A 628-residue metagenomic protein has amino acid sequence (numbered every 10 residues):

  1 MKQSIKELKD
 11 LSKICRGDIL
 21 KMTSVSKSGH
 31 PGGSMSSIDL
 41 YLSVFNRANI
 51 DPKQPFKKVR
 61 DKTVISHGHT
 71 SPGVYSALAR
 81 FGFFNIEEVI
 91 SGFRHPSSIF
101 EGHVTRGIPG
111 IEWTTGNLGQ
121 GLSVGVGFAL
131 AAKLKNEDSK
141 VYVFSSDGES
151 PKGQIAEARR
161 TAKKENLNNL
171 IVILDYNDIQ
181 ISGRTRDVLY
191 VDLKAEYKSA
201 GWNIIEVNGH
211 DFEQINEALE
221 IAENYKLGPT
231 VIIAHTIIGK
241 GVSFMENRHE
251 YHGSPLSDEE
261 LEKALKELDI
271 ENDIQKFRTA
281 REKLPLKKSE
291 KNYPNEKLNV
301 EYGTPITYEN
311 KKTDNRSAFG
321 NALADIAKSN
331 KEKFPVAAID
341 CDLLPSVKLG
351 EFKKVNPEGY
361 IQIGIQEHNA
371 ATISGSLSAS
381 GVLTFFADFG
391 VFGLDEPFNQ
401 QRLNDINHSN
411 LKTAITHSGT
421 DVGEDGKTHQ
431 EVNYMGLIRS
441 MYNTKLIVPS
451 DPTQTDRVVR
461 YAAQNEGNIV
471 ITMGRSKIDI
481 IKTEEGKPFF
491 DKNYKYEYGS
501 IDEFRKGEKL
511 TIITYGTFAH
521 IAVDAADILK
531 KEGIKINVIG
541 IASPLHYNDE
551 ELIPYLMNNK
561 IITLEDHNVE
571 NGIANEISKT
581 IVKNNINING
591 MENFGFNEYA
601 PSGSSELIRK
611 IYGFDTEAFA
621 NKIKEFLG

Functional and structural regions predicted by a protein language model:
M1-S139, K276-T472, S476-I478, A618: Thiamine diphosphate
K9, H95-G107, I111, Q120 (+7 more regions): Thiamine diphosphate
S66, S146, V207, A234 (+5 more regions): Small/polar loops that bind or transfer phosphate-bearing groups
H69, G148, Y176, D342 (+4 more regions): Residue-level signal for short, function-critical loop segments
V143-F144, V172-D175, T413-A414, V448: Residue-level marker for buried hydrophobic side chains located in beta-strands that build the well-ordered beta-sheet
S146-E149, G364: Conserved acidic functional residues
G148, N404, I562: Alpha-helical transition-metal enzyme core signature, strongest for iron centers
G148-Q154, D211-N216, F392, P449-D456 (+1 more regions): Active-site glycine- and acidic-residue-rich loops that bind and position anionic ligands or nucleotide-like cofactors
